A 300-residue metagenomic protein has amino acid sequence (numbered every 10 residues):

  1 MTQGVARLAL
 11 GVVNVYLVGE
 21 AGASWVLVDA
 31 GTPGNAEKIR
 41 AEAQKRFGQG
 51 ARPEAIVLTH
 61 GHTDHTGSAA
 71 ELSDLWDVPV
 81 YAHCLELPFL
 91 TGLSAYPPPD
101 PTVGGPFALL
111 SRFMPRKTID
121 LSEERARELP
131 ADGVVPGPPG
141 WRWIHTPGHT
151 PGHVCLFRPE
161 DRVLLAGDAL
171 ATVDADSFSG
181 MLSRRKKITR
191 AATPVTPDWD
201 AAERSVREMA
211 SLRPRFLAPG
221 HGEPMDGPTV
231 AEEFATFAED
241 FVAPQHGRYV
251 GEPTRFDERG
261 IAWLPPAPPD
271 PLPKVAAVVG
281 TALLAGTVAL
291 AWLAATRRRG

Functional and structural regions predicted by a protein language model:
M1-Q49, L156-G167, T172: Conserved beta-strand hairpin/beta-sheet module of binuclear metal-dependent hydrolase folds, prominently
V26-V28, V57, V80, V163-L165 (+1 more regions): Residue-level marker for buried hydrophobic side chains located in beta-strands that build the well-ordered beta-sheet
T32-G34, R142-P147, P151-P228: Metallo-beta-lactamase
A36-A82: Active-site metal-binding motif and surrounding structural segment of the metallo-beta-lactamase
E86-H145, R190-A210: Metallo-beta-lactamase
E223-A243: Short, electropositive alpha-helical surface patch
F241-A262: Short, flexible loop segments at boundaries between secondary-structure elements
P269-R298: Hydrophobic alpha-helical topogenic segments used for membrane insertion/localization
